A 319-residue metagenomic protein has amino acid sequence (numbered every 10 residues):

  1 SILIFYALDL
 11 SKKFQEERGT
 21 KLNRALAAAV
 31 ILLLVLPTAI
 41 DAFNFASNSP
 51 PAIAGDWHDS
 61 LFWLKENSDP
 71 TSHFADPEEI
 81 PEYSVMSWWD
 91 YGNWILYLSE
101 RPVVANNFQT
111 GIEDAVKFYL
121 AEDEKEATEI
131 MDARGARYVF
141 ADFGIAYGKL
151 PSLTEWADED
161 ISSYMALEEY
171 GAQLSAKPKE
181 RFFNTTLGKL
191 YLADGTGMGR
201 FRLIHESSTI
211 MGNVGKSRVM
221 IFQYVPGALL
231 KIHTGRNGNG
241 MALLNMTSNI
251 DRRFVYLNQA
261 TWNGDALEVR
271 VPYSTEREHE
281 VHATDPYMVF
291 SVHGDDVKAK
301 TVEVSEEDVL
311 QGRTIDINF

Functional and structural regions predicted by a protein language model:
S1-F5: Alpha-helical transmembrane segments of multi-pass membrane proteins
D9-F319: Extracytoplasmic
